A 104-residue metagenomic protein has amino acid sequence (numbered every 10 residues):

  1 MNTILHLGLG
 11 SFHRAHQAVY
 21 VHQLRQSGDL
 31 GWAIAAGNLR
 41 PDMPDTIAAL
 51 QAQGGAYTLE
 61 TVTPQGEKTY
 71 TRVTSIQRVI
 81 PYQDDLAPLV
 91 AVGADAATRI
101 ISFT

Functional and structural regions predicted by a protein language model:
M1-T104: Non-transmembrane, aqueous-exposed alpha-helical and coiled segments at domain scale
